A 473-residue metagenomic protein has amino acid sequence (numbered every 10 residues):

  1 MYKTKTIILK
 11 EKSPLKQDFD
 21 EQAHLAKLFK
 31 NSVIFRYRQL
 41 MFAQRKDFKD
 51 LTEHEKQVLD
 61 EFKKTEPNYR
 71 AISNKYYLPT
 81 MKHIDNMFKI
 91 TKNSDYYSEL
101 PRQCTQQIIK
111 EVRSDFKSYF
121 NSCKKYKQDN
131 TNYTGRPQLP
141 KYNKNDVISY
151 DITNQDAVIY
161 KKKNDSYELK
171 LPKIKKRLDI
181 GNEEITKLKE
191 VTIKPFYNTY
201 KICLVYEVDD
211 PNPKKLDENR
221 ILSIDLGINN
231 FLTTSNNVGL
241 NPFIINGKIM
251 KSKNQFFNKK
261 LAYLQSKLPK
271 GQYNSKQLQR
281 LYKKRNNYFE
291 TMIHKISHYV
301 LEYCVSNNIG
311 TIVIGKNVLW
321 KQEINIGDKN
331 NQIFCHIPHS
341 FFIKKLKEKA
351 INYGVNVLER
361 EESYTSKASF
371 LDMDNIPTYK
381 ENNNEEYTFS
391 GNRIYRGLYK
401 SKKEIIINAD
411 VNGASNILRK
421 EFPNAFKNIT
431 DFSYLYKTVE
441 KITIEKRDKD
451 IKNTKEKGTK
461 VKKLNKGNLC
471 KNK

Functional and structural regions predicted by a protein language model:
M1-K473: Nucleic-acid substrate recognition interfaces
